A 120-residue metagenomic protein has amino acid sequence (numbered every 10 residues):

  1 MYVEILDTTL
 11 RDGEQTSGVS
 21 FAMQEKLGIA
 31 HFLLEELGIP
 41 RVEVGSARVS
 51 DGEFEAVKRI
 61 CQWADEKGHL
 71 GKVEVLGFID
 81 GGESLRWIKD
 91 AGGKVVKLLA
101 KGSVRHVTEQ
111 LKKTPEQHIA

Functional and structural regions predicted by a protein language model:
Y2-D7, Q24-E43, A47-A56: N-terminal glycine-rich anion-binding loops that anchor highly charged ligand groups
I5-L27, K72-D80, V107-Q117: Active-site mouth loops of central-metabolism enzymes
L6-T8, G93-V104: Non-cysteine beta-strand/loop elements that form the S-adenosyl-L-methionine
G13, L33, V96: Conserved, mostly hydrophobic/aromatic
K26-L34, I88, G92, H118-A120: Structured alpha-helical segments in the cores of large, soluble enzyme domains
A30, F54-C61, G82-L85, I119: Generic structural signal for well-ordered alpha-helices, preferentially at hydrophobic/aromatic core positions
G38-A64, L76, A100-K113: Glycine-rich, proline-tolerant flexible connector loops at the mouths of alpha/beta enzymes
I60-G68, L85-V95: Acidic (Asp/Glu)-rich catalytic clusters
